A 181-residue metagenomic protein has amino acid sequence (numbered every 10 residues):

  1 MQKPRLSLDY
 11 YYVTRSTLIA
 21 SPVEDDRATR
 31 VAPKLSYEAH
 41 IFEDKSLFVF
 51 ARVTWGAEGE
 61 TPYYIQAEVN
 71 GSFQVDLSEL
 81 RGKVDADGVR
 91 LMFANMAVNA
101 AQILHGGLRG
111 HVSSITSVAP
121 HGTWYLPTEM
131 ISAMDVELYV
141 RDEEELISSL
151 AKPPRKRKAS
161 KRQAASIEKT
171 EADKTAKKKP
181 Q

Functional and structural regions predicted by a protein language model:
M1-I103, G110-Q181: N-terminal intrinsically disordered, cationic/polar leader segments that include organellar targeting peptides
